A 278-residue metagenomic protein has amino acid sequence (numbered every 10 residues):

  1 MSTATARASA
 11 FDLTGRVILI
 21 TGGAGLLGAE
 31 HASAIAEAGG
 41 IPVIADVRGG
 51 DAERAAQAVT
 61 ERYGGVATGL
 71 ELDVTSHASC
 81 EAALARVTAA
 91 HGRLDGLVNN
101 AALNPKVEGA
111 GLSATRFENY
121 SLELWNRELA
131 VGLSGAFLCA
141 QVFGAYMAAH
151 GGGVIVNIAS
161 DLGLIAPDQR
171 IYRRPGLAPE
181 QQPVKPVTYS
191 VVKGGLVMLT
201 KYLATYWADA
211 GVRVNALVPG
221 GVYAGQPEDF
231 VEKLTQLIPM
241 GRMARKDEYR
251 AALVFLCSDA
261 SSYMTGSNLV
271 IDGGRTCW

Functional and structural regions predicted by a protein language model:
S2-D12, A114, R174-L177, V254 (+1 more regions): Short C-terminal tail/terminal secondary-structure segment of NAD(P)H-dependent dehydrogenase/reductase domains
A10-V43, L203: Canonical Rossmann dinucleotide-binding motif of NAD(H)/NADP(H)-dependent dehydrogenases/reductases, specifically
G49-G50, E71-A83, L122, K246-E248: The beta1-alpha1 cofactor-binding region of Rossmann-like NAD(H)/NADP(H)-dependent oxidoreductases
E108-N126, Q169, L234: Substrate-binding pocket helix/loop in short-chain dehydrogenase/reductase
F117-F137, G152, V156, Y189 (+2 more regions): Catalytic Tyr-X3-Lys loop
L122, V156-G195, T200-D209: Catalytic loop of short-chain dehydrogenase/reductase
A208, R213, M264-G266: Short, small/polar-rich loop/turn modules that mediate ligand/substrate recognition or access, typified
I238-Y249, A260: A conserved structural motif in NAD(P)-dependent oxidoreductases
